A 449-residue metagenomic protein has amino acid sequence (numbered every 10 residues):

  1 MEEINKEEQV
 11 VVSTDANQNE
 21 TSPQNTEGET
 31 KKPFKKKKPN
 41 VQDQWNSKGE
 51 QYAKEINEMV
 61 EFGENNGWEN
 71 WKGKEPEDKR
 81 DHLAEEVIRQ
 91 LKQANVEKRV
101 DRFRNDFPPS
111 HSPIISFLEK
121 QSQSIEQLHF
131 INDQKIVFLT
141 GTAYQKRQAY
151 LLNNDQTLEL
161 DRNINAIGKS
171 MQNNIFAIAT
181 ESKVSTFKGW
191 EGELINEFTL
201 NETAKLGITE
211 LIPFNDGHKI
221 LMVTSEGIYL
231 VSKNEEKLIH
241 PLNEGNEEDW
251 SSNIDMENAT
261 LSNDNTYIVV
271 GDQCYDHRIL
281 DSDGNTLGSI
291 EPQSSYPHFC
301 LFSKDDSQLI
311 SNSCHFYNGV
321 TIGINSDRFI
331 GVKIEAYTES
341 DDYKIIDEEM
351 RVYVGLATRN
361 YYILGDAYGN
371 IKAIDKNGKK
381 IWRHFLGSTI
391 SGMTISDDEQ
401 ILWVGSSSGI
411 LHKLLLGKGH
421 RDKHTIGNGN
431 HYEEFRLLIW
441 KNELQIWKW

Functional and structural regions predicted by a protein language model:
E2-Y150, F435-K448: Intrinsically disordered, low-complexity acidic/Ser/Thr/Pro-rich linker and tail segments in large eukaryotic scaffolds
P113-E119, N154-L160, E193-E202, K237-W250 (+3 more regions): A short beta-strand motif characteristic of beta-propeller blades
Q121-H129, D161-N173, T203-I212, E248-T260 (+4 more regions): Repeated scaffold domains used in trafficking and secretory/extracellular systems, primarily beta-propellers
N132, T140-Y144, A179-S182, V223-S225 (+4 more regions): Structural signature of WD-repeat beta-propellers
D133-K135, Q172-N174, D216-H218, D264-T266 (+3 more regions): Short coil/turn segments that connect the beta-strands within blades of beta-propeller domains
V137-F138, F176-A177, L221, V269 (+3 more regions): Structural core positions within WD40/WD-like beta-propeller blades
Y144-Y150, K183-F187, E226-S232, C274-I279 (+3 more regions): Structural motif
G392-W449: Blade-level signature of beta-propeller repeat domains, shared across WD40, Kelch, NHL, RCC1 and BNR/Asp-box propellers
